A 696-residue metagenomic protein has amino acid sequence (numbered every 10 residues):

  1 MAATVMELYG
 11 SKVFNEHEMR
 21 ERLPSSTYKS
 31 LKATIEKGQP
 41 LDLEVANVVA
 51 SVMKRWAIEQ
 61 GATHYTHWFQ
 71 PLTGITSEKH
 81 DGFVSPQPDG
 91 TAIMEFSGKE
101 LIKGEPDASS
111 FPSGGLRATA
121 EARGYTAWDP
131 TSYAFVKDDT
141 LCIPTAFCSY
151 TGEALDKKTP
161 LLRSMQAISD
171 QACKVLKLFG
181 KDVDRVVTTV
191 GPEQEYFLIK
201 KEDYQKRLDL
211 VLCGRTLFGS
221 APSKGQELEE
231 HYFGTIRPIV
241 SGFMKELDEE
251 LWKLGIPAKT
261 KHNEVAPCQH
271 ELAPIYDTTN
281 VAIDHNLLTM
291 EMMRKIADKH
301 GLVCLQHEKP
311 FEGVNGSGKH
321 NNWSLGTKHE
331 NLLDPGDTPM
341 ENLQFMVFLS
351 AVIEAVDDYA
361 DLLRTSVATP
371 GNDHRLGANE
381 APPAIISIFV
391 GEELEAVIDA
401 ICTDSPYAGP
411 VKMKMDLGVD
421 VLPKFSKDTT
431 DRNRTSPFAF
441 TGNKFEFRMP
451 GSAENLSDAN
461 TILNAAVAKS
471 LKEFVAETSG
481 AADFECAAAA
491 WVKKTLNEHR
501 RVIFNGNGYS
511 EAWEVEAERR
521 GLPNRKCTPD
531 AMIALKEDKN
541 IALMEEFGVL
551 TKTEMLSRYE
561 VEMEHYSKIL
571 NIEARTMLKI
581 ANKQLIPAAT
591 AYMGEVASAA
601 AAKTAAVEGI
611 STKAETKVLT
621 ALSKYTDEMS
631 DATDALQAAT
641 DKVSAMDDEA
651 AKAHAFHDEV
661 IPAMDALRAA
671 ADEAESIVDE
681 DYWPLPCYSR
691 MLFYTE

Functional and structural regions predicted by a protein language model:
A2-N15, T34-E36, S223-Y232: Gly-rich Lys/Arg/Thr-decorated short loops/hinges at beta-loop-alpha junctions or inter-strand turns that position
L8-A122: Active-site core of metal-dependent hydrolases
V45, F69, S97, P274 (+5 more regions): Active-site proximal loops enriched in glycine and acidic residues that flank catalytic Cys/His/Asp and coordinate
V45-V49, F69-P71, K99-E100, F147 (+4 more regions): Active-site-proximal loop/turn and secondary-structure-junction residues that shape catalytic pockets, frequently
A62, T66-W68, I283-K299, L325 (+3 more regions): Hydrophobic/aromatic-rich, well-ordered segments within soluble, folded domains that form packed cores
A122-Q306, N315-G318, L325-E560: Glycine-rich, acidic/polar active-site loops that bind/position phosphate-bearing ligands
L210-V211, N286, E308-K309, P335-T338 (+5 more regions): Composition- and surface-driven signal marking solvent-exposed, interaction-prone regions in large proteins
E498-E696: C-terminal amphipathic alpha-helical interaction region
